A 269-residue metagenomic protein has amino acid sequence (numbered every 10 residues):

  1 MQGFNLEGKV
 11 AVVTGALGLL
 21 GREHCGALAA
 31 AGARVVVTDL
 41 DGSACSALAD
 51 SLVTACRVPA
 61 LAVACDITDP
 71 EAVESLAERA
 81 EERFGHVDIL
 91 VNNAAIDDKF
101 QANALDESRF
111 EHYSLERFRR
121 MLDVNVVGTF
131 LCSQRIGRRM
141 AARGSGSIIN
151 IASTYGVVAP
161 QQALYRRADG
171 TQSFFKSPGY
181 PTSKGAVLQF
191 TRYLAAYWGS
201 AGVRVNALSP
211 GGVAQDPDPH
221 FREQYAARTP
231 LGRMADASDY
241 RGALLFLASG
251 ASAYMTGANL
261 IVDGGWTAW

Functional and structural regions predicted by a protein language model:
M1-G3, E107, R167, L245 (+1 more regions): Short C-terminal tail/terminal secondary-structure segment of NAD(P)H-dependent dehydrogenase/reductase domains
G3-V36, L194: Canonical Rossmann dinucleotide-binding motif of NAD(H)/NADP(H)-dependent dehydrogenases/reductases, specifically
G42-S43, A64-L76, L115, A237-D239: The beta1-alpha1 cofactor-binding region of Rossmann-like NAD(H)/NADP(H)-dependent oxidoreductases
S75-E82, Q101, L105-H112, E116-D123: Active-site Tyr-X3-Lys motif and surrounding loop/helix of classical short-chain dehydrogenase/reductase
I96, F110-F130, S145, I149 (+4 more regions): Catalytic Tyr-X3-Lys loop
L115, I149-A186, T191-G199, V213: Catalytic loop of short-chain dehydrogenase/reductase
G199, R204, M255-G257: Short, small/polar-rich loop/turn modules that mediate ligand/substrate recognition or access, typified
T229-Y240, A251: A conserved structural motif in NAD(P)-dependent oxidoreductases
